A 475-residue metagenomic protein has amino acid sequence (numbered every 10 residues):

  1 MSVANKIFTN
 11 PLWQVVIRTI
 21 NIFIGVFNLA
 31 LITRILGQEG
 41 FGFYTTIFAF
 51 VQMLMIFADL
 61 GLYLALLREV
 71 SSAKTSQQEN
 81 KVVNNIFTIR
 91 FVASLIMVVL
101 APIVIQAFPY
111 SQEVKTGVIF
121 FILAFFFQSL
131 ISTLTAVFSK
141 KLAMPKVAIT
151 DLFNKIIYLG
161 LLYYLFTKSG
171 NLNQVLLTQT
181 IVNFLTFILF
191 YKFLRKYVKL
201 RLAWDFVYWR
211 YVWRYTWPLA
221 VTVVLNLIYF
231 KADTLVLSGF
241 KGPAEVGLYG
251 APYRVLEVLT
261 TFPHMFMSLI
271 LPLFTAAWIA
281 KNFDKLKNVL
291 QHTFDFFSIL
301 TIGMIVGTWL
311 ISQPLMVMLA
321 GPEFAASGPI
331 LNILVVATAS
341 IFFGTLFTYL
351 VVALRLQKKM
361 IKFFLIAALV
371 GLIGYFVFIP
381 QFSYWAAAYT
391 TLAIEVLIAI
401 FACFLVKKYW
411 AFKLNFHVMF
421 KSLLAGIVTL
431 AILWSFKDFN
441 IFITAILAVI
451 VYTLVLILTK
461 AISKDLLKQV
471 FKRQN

Functional and structural regions predicted by a protein language model:
M1-V3, I7, L172-N173, I188-F230 (+4 more regions): Interhelical loop/hinge segments that connect adjacent transmembrane helices in multipass membrane
N5-L64, V98, P102, A124 (+6 more regions): Signature of the first transmembrane helix
T9-N21, I47, Q52, I56 (+5 more regions): Membrane-water interface segments that mark the loop-to-transmembrane alpha-helix transition
R18-N28, T45-S71, F125-I131, T186-L189 (+4 more regions): Small-residue-rich midsections of specific transmembrane alpha-helices
T33-F43, K115, K141-K146, I156-F187 (+4 more regions): Membrane-interface helix-loop junctions in multi-pass transport and translocation proteins
S71-T88, L248-L365: Specific pore-lining/lateral-gate transmembrane helices of multi-pass inner-membrane transport and insertion machines
T88-L225, K231: Hydrophobic transmembrane helix module of multi-pass membrane transport proteins
I432-N475: Membrane-proximal transmembrane or re-entrant/amphipathic helices at the cytosolic face
